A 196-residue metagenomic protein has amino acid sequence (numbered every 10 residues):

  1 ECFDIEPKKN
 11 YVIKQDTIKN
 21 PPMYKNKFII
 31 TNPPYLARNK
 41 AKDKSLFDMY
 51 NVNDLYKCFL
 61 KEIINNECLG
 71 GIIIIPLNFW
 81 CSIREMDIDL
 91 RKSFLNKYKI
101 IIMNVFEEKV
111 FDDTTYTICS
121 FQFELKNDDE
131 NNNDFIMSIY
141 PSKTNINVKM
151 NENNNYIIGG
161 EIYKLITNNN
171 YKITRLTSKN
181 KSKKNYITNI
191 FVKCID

Functional and structural regions predicted by a protein language model:
E1-T31: Conserved S-adenosyl-L-methionine
K9, A37-K40, F79-R84, D112-T114 (+1 more regions): Short catalytic/ligand-binding loop motif for oxyanion handling, primarily in non-cytosolic enzymes, centered on
K27-F28, L69, T115: Conserved acidic residues
P33-P34, P76: Short glycine-/small-residue-rich Rossmann-like dinucleotide-binding loops
L36-D54: Mobile active-site "lid"/loop adjacent to the S-adenosyl-L-methionine
V52-K109, F121-Q122: Conserved Class I SAM-dependent methyltransferase catalytic core
D113-S178: Flexible, glycine-/basic-rich loop-and-beta segments that form/coincide with the SAM-dependent methyltransferase
K179-D196: C-terminal target-recognition/interaction regions appended to catalytic cores
